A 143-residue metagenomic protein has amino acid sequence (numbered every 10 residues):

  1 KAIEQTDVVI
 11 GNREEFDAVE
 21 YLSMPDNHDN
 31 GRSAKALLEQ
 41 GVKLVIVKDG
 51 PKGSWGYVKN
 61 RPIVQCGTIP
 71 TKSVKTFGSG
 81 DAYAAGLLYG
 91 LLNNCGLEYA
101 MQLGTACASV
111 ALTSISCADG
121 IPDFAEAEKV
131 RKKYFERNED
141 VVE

Functional and structural regions predicted by a protein language model:
K1-A2: Structural alpha-helical scaffold elements that stabilize or flank donor/cofactor-binding regions in carbohydrate
T6-R13: A short beta-strand/loop micro-motif in the catalytic core of glycosyltransferases that engages the nucleotide-sugar
R13-E14, D49: Short secondary-structure boundary segments
E14-E15, A82: Alpha-helix/helix-capping structural signal
V19: Short active-site loop/helix that positions an aromatic residue
L22-E143: Conserved phosphate-binding/catalytic region of the ribokinase-like
